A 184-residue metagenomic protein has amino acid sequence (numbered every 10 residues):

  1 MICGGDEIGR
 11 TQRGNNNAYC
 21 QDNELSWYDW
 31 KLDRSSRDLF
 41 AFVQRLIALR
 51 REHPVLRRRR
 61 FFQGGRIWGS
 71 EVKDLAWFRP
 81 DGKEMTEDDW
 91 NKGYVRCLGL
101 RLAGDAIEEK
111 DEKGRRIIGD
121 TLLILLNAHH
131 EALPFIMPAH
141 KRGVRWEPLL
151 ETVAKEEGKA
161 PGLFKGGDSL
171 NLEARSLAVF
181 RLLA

Functional and structural regions predicted by a protein language model:
I2, D6-A184: Carbohydrate-interacting/catalytic domains
